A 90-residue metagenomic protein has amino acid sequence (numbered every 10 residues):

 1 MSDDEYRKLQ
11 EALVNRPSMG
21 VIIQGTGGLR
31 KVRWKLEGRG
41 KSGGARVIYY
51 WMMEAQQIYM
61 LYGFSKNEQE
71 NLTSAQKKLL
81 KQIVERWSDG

Functional and structural regions predicted by a protein language model:
M1-E5, E85: Arg/Lys-rich, positively charged N-terminal/basic patches that mediate binding to nucleic acids
E11-K41: A short, surface-exposed loop/turn module that caps and links secondary-structure elements
K31-R33, Y49, M60: Short, conserved beta-strand segments within well-ordered enzyme catalytic domains that often line or immediately flank
S42-V47: Short, surface-exposed coil-to-beta transition loops
W51-G90: Enriched for short, Lys/Arg-rich terminal
